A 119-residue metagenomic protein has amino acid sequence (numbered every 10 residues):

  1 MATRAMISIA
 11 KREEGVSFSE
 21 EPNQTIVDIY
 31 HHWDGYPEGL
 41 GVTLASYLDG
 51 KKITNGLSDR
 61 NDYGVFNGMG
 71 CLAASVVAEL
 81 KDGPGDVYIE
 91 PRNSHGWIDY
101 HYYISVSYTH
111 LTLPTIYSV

Functional and structural regions predicted by a protein language model:
M1-D34: Short, extreme N-terminal segment that most often corresponds to the first beta-strand
E13, T115-I116: A very general structural signal that marks isolated residues within well-ordered alpha-helical segments
W33-D34, Y103, T112: Compositionally biased, intrinsically disordered low-complexity segments enriched in polar/proline residues
Y36-A73: Compact, glycine/acidic-enriched structural inserts
R60-D62, F66-Y103, S107-Y108: Non-catalytic accessory regions used for complex assembly or targeting
T109-T115: Conserved small/polar residues in nucleotide/adenosyl-binding loops
